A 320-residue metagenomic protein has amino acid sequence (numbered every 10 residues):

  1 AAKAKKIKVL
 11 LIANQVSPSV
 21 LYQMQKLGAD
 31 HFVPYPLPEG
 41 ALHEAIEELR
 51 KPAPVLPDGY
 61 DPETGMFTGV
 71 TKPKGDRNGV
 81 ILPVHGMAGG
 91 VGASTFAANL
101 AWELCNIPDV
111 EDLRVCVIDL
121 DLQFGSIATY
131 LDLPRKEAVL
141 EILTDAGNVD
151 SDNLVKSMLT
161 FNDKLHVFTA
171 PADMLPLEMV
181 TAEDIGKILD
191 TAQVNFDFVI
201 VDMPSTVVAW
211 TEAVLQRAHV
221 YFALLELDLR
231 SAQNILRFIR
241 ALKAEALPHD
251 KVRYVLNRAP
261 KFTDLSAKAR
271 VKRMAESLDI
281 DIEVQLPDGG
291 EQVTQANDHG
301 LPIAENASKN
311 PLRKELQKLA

Functional and structural regions predicted by a protein language model:
A1, L10-A13, A170, A223-E226 (+1 more regions): Conserved beta-strand segments of the P-loop GTPase G domain that flank and frequently precede/overlap
A1-I81, A244-A246, K251-V252, Q317-A320: Acidic-aromatic/histidine active-site loop/patch
V16-S17, L122-Q123, A172-L175, D228-L229 (+2 more regions): Conserved nucleotide-binding/hydrolysis micro-motifs of P-loop NTPases
Y22-Q23, W102, D190, E212: Alpha-helical segments flanking ligand/cofactor-binding loops in enzyme cores
R77-Q123: Walker A/P-loop phosphate-binding motif and the immediately C-terminal alpha-helix
I107-V167, K272: Phosphate-binding loop that captures ATP/GTP phosphates
M179, E183-V194, F198-E283: Conserved catalytic-core segment of NTP-binding enzymes
R258, A275-I303, L316: Beta-strand-loop-alpha "switch" segments that mediate conformational coupling across diverse proteins
